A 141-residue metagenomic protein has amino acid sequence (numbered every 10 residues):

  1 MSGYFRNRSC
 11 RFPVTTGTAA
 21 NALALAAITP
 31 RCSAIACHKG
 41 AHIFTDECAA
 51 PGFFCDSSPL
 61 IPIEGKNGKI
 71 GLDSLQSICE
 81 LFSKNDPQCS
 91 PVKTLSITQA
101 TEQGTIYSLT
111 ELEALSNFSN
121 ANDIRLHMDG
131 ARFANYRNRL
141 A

Functional and structural regions predicted by a protein language model:
M1-A141: Conserved PLP-enzyme active-site core in the AAT-like
